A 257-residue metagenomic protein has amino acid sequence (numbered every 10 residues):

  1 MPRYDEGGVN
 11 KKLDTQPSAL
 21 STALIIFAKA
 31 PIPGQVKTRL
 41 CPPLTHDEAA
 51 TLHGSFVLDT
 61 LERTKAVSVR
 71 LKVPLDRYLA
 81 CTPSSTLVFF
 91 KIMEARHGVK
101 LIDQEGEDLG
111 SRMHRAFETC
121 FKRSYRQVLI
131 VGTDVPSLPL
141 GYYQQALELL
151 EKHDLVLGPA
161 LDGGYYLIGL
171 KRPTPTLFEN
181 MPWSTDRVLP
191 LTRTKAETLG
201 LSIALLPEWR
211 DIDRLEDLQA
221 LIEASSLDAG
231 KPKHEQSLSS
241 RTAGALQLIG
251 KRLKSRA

Functional and structural regions predicted by a protein language model:
M1-D5, V9-L20, A257: Short, basic, low-complexity termini and linkers enriched in Ser/Thr/Gly/Pro that act as targeting/leader peptides
K11, Q16-R39: N-terminal nucleotide-binding beta1-loop-alpha1 segment
H53-K72: A short, N-terminal amphipathic alpha-helix
F89-Q127: Short phosphate-binding loop-to-helix
L129-V131: Short aromatic-hydrophobic micro-motifs that form the base-stacking/packing surface for donor nucleotide recognition
L138-D162: Conserved donor-nucleotide/metal-binding helix-loop-beta segment in metal-dependent transferases, i.e., the alpha-helix
P175-K195: Short, glycine-/small-residue-rich phosphate/pyrophosphate-handling segment
P190, T194-A257: Conserved alpha/beta core of the MobA/IspD/sugar-nucleotide pyrophosphorylase nucleotidyltransferase superfamily
